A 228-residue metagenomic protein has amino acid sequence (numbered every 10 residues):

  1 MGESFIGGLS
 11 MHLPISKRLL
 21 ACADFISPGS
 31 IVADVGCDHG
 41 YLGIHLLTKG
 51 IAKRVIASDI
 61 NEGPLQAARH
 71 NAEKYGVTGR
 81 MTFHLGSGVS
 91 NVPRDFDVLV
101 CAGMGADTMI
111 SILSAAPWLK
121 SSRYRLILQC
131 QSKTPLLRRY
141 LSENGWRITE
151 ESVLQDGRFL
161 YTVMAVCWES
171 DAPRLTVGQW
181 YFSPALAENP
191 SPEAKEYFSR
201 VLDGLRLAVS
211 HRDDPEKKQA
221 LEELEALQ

Functional and structural regions predicted by a protein language model:
P14-G29: Conserved alpha-helix/loop element of class I SAM-dependent methyltransferases that forms part of the SAM/SAH-binding
G29-D38: Conserved class I S-adenosyl-L-methionine
G40, I44: Glycine-rich SAM-binding Motif I of class I
R54-D59: Conserved SAM-binding motif I beta-strand of class I
N61-G63: Conserved SAM/SAH-binding beta-strand->alpha-helix loop
Q66-R94: S-adenosyl-L-methionine
A115-A165: C-terminal substrate-binding/active-site "lid" region of AdoMet-derived donor-dependent transferases
S170, R174-Q228: An accessory alpha-helical subdomain
